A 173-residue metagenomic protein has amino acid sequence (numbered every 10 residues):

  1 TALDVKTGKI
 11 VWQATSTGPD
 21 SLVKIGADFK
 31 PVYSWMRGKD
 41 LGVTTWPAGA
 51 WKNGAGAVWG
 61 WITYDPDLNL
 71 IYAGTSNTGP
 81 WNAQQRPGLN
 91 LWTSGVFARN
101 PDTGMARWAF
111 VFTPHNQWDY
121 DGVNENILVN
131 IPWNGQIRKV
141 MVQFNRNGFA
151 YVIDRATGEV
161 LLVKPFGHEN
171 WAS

Functional and structural regions predicted by a protein language model:
T1-K52, N82-G122, V129-I137, F149-S173: Extracytoplasmic/lumenal domain signature
G54-V58: Soluble metallo-hydrolase cores and metallopeptidase-like ectodomains found primarily in the secretory/periplasmic
D67-N69, R138-K139: Short coil/turn segments that connect the beta-strands within blades of beta-propeller domains
N69-L70, F149: Generic structural signal for coil-to-beta-strand starts
